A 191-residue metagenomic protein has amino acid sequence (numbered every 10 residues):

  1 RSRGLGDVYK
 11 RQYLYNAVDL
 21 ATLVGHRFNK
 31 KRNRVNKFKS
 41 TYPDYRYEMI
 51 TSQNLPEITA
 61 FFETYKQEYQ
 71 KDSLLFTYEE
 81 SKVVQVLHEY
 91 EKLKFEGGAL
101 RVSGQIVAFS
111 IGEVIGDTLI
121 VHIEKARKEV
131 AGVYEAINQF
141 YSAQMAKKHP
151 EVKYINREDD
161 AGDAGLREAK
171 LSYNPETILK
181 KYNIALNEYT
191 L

Functional and structural regions predicted by a protein language model:
R1-Y9: Single conserved hydrophobic/aromatic residue that forms the stacking wall/gate of nucleotide- or nucleobase-binding
Y13, A21, S52-E57, Y189-T190: A short acidic, often aromatic-flanked loop/helix-cap motif at beta-alpha or helix-coil junctions that lines enzyme
D19-H26, D44: Flexible, glycine/proline-enriched loop segments at strand-loop-helix junctions that form or flank small-ligand binding
H26-N29, R34: Short, His- and charge-rich active-site/binding loops that engage polyanionic ligands
N33-R34, Y45-V130: A conserved beta-strand-loop-helix scaffold within acyl/acetyltransferase catalytic domains
E96-N187: Aromatic (often tryptophan-rich) hydrophobic motifs at membrane interfaces
